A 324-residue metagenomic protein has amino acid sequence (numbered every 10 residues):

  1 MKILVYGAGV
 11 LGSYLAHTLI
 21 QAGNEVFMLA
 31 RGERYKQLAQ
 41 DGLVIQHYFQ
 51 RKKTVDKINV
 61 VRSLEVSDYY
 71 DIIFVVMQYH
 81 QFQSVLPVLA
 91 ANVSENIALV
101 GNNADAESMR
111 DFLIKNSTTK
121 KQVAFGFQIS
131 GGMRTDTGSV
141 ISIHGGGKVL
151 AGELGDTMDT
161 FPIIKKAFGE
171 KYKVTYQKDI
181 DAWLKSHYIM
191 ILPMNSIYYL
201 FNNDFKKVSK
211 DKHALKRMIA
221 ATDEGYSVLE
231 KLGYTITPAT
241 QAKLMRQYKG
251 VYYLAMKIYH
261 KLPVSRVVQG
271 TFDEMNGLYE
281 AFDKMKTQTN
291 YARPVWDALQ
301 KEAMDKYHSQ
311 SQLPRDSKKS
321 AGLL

Functional and structural regions predicted by a protein language model:
M1-Q50: NAD(P)+-binding Rossmann beta1-loop-alpha1 motif at the extreme N-terminus of oxidoreductases
I3, E25-F27, I97, V123 (+1 more regions): Hydrophobic anchor at the start of a short beta-strand that flanks the dinucleotide cofactor-binding loop
L43-V60, I191: N-terminal glycine-rich dinucleotide-binding loop that anchors FAD/FMN and/or NAD(P) in oxidoreductases
K52-S139: Rossmann-like NAD(P)(H) cofactor-binding subdomain of soluble oxidoreductases
E107-K185: Rossmann-fold dinucleotide-binding core
S139-L150, Y199-K210, Y259-Q269: Helix-loop-beta segment of a Rossmann-like dinucleotide-binding subdomain
D181-S209, H213-Y226: Active-site-proximal catalytic alpha-helix in oxidoreductases
D223-Y226, E230-L324: NAD(P)-dependent Rossmann-like dehydrogenase/reductase catalytic/cofactor-binding core
